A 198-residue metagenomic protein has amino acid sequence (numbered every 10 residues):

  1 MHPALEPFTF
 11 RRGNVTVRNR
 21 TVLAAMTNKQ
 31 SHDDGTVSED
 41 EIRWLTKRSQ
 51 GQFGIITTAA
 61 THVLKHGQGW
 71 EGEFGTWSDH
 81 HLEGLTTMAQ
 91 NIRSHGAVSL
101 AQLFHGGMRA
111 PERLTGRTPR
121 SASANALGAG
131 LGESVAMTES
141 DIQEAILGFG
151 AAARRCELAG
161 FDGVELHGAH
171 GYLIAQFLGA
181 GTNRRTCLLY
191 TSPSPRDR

Functional and structural regions predicted by a protein language model:
M1-V22: N-terminal amphipathic alpha-helix/helix-capping segment at the start of soluble metabolic enzymes
T21-A24, I56-T58, S99-A101, V164-L166: Hydrophobic faces of well-ordered beta-strands that scaffold small-molecule active sites in alpha/beta enzyme cores
L23, R48, Q52, I92 (+2 more regions): Conserved, mostly hydrophobic/aromatic
N28-E39, G75, G132-L147: Active-site mouth loops of central-metabolism enzymes
R43-V63, A159-F161: Catalytic domains of carbohydrate-active enzymes, especially glycoside hydrolases
T58-H80, H105-R113, L166-L188: Glycine-rich, proline-tolerant flexible connector loops at the mouths of alpha/beta enzymes
S94, V98, F104-F161: Non-globular sequence segments
Y190-R198: Single conserved hydrophobic/aromatic residue that forms the stacking wall/gate of nucleotide- or nucleobase-binding
